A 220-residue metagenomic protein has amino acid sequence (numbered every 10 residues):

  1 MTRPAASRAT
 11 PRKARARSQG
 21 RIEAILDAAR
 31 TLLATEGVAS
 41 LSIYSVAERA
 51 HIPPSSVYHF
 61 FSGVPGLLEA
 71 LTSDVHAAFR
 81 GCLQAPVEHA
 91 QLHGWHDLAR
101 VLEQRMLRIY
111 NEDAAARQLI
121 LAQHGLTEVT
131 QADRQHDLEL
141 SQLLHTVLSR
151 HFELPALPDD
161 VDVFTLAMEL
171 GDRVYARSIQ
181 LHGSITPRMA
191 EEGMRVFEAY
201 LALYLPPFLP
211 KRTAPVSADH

Functional and structural regions predicted by a protein language model:
M1-G20, P207-H220: N-terminal intrinsically disordered/low-complexity leader segments
S18-A29, V46, L71-C82: Generic hydrophobic, amphipathic alpha-helix propensity
A24, L32-G66: Helix-turn-helix
L33, L68-V75, C82, H136 (+1 more regions): Alpha-helical DNA-contacting segments of helix-turn-helix folds
Q84-N111: Hydrophobic alpha-helical connector segments
H96-L98, N111-Q142: Short secondary-structure transition hinges
R100, Q104-L107, S141-H145, S149 (+3 more regions): An amphipathic alpha-helix signature
Q118, T130, R150-F197, P207-T213: Hydrophobic/aromatic-rich alpha-helical bundle segments in the mid-to-C-terminal region
